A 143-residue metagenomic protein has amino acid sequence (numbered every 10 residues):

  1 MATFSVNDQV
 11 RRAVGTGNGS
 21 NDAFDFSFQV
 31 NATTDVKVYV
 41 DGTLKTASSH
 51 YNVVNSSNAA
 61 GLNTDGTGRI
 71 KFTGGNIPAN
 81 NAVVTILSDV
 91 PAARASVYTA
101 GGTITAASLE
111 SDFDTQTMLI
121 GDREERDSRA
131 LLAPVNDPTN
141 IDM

Functional and structural regions predicted by a protein language model:
M1-D114, R126: N-terminal assembly/attachment segments of tailed bacteriophage virion structural proteins
Q116, I120-R123: Amphipathic alpha-helical coiled-coil segments
R123-L131: Noncatalytic linker/hinge segments flanking ATPase motor cores
A130-M143: C-terminal trimerization/auto-chaperone modules of long, extracellular attachment fibers and adhesins
